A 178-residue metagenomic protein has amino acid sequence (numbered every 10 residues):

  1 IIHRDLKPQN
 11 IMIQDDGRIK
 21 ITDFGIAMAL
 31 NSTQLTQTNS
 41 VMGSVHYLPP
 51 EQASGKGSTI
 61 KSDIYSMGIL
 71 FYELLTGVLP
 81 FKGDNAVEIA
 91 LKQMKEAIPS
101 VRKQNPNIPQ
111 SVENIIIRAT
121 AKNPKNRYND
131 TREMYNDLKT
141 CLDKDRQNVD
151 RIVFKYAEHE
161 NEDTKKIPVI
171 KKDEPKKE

Functional and structural regions predicted by a protein language model:
I2: Conserved catalytic-core element of eukaryotic-like protein kinases
D63: Conserved catalytic-loop aspartate of Hanks-type protein kinases
T76-L79: Structural helix C-cap motif within protein kinase domains
N107-T120: Conserved C-terminal C-lobe helix
R127: Conserved HRD-motif arginine in the catalytic loop of eukaryotic-like protein kinases
N148-K177: Regulatory extensions appended to serine/threonine kinase catalytic cores
